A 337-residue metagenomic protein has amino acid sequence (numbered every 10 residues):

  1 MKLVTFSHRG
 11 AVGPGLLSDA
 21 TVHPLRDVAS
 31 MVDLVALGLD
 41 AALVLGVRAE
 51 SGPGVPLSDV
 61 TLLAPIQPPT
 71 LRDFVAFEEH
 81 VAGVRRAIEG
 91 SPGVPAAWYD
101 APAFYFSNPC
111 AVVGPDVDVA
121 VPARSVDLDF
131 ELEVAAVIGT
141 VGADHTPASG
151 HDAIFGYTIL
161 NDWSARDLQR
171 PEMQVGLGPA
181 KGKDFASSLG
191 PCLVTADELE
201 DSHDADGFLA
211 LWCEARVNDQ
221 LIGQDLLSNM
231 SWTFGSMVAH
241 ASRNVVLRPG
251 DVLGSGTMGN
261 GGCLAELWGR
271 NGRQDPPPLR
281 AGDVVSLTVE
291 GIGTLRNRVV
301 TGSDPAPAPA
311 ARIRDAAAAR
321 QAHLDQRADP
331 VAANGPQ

Functional and structural regions predicted by a protein language model:
M1-A11, L17, R26, L34-V217 (+2 more regions): Active-site microenvironments in enzyme catalytic cores
R9, R166-Q337: Catalytic-pocket segment enriched in acidic/His residues
P14-D19, G272-R273: Surface-exposed flexible segments
A20, E79, M258: Flexible loop residues that form catalytic and substrate-binding hotspots at small-molecule/glycan-binding clefts
V22, V28: N-terminal glycine-rich anion-binding loop in soluble enzyme alpha/beta folds
